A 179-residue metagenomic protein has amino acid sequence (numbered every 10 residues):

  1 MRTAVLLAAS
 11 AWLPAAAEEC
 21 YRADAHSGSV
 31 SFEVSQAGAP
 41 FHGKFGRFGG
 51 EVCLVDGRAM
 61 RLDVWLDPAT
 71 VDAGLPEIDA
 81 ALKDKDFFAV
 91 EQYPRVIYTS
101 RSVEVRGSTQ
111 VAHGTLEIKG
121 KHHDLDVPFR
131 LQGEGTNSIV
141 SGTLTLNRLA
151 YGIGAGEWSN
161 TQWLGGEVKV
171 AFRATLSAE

Functional and structural regions predicted by a protein language model:
M1-L7: Sec-dependent signal peptide recognition, specifically the positively charged N-region followed immediately by
W12-P14: N-terminal signal peptide c-region/cleavage motif recognized by signal peptidases
A17-E179: Low-complexity, acidic/polar, glycine-enriched regions of mature
